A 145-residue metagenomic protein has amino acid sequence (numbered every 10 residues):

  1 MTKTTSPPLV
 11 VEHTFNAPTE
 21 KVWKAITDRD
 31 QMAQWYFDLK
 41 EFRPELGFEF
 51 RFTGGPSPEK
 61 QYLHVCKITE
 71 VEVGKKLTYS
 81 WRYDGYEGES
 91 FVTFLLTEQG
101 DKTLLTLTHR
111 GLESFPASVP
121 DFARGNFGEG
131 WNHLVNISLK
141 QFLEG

Functional and structural regions predicted by a protein language model:
M1-E41: Hydrophobic ligand-binding cavity/cleft-lining segments
T4, L104, G111-G145: A conserved amphipathic terminal alpha-helix motif
P8-L9, E20-K21, Y36, H64-T69 (+1 more regions): Short, charged low-complexity linear motifs
V10-V11, D30-L63, G74: Short beta-edge strand/loop motif at the mouth of beta-sheet-based domains
V22-W23, M32, F50, I68 (+4 more regions): Hydrophobic pocket/interface hotspot
E41, P58-L104, R110-E113: Hydrophobic-ligand binding "helix-grip"
